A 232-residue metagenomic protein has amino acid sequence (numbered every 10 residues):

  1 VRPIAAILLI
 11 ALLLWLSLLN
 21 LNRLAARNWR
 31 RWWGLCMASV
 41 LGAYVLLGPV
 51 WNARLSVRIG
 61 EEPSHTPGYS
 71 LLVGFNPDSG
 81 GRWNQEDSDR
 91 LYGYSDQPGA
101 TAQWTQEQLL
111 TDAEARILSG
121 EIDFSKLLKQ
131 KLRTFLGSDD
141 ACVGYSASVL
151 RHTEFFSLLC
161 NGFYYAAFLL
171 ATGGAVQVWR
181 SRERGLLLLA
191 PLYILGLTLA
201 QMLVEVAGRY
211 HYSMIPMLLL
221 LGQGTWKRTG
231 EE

Functional and structural regions predicted by a protein language model:
V1-L8, Q201-I215: Membrane-interface catalytic loops of GT-C/OST-like multi-pass glycosylation enzymes that act
I4-L19, Y212-S213, G222, W226: Transmembrane-embedded, aromatic-rich helix segments that form part of the hydrophobic channel/pocket engaging
I7, W33-W104: Juxtamembrane membrane-water interface segments immediately following transmembrane helices in multi-pass
L21-L35, T153-E154, T172-P191: Membrane-interface helix-loop-helix junctions at transmembrane boundaries of multi-pass membrane enzymes, predominantly
S39, Y165-L170, R182-A200: Transmembrane alpha-helix segments characteristic of polytopic inner-membrane glycan-assembly/cell-envelope
W51, V178, Y193-G208: Transmembrane-helix signature of polytopic, lipid-linked glycan biosynthesis machinery
E86-A175: Lumenal/periplasmic acceptor-binding loop at the mouth of the active site in multi-pass, GT-C-fold membrane enzymes
Q177-R184, L221-E232: A juxtamembrane structural motif centered on a specific transmembrane helix
